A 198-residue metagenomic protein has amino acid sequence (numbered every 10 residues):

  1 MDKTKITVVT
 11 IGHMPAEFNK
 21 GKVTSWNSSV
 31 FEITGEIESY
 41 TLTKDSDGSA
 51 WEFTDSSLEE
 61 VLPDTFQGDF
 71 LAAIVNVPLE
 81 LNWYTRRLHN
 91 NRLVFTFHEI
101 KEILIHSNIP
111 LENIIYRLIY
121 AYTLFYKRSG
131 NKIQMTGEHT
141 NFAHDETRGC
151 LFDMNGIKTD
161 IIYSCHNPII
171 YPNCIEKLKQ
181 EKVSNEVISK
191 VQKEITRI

Functional and structural regions predicted by a protein language model:
M1-N76, Q134, I162: N-terminal pre-first-transmembrane soluble regions of secretory-pathway and organelle membrane proteins
F53, L81-Y84, L104-H106: Active-site-adjacent loop/helix micro-motif of nuclease/hydrolase catalytic cores
L71-E80, S107-R117, P172-N173: Hydrophobic transmembrane alpha-helix bundles
P78-N90: Catalytic zinc-binding patch centered on the HExxH motif and its immediate surroundings that defines zinc-dependent
H89-E99: A short, glycine/acidic-enriched catalytic loop
F97-E138: Active-site recognition of the HExxH zinc-binding catalytic motif
N131-I198: Metalloprotease/metallohydrolase-associated module, dominated by Zn2+-dependent proteases
